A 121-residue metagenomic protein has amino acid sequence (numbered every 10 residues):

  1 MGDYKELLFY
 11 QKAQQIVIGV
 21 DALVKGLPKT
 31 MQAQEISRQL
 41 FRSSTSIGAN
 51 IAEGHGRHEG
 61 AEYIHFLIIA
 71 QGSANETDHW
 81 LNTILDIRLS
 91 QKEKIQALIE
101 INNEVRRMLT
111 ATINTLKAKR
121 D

Functional and structural regions predicted by a protein language model:
M1-D121: Amphipathic alpha-helical assembly/interaction segments
